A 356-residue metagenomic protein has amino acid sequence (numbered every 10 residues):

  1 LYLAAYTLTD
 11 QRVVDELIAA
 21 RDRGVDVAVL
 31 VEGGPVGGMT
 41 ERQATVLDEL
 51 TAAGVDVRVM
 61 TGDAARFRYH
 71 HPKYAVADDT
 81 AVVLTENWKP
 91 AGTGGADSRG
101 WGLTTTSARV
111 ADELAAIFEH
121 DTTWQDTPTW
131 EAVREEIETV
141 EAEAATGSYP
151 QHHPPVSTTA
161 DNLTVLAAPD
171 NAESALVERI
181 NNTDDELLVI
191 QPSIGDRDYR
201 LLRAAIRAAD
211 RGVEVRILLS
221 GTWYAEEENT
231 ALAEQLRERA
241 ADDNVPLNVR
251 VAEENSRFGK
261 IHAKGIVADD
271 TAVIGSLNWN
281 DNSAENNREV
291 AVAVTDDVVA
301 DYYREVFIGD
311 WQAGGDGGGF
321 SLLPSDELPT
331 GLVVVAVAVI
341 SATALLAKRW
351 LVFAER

Functional and structural regions predicted by a protein language model:
Y2-A53, R66-H70, V76-R356: Charged, low-complexity intrinsically disordered terminal segments
D56: Short, basic/aromatic beta-hairpin or loop at an interaction surface
V59-T61: Histidine-dependent nucleotide/RNA phosphoesterase domain, centered on the 2H-phosphoesterase fold with its duplicated
